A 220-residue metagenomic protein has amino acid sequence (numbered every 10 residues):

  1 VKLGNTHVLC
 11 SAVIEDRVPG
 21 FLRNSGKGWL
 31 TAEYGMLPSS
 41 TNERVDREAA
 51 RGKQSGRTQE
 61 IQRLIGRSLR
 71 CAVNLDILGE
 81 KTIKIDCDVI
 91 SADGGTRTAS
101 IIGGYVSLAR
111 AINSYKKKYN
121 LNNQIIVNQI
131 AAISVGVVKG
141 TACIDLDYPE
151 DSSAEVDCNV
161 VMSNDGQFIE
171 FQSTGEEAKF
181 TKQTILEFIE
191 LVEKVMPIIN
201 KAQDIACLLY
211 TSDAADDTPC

Functional and structural regions predicted by a protein language model:
K2, L9-S11, T31-E33, K84-D86 (+4 more regions): Structured core elements
K2-L78, G166-E190: Glycine-rich, flexible beta-strand/loop modules in the N-terminal catalytic cores of phosphate-handling
L9, E15, G79-K116: Glycine-rich anion/phosphate-binding loop at the beta-strand->alpha-helix junction
E80-I85, A109, Y115-K118, N122-N123 (+3 more regions): Long, low-complexity N-terminal extensions
T96-K116, N122-G166: Long, charge-patterned amphipathic alpha-helical coiled-coil/hairpin "stalk" segments used as oligomerization
D151, E177-A178, K182-I189, E193-D204: Long, contiguous binding/interaction regions
Y210-A215: Conserved small/polar residues in nucleotide/adenosyl-binding loops
